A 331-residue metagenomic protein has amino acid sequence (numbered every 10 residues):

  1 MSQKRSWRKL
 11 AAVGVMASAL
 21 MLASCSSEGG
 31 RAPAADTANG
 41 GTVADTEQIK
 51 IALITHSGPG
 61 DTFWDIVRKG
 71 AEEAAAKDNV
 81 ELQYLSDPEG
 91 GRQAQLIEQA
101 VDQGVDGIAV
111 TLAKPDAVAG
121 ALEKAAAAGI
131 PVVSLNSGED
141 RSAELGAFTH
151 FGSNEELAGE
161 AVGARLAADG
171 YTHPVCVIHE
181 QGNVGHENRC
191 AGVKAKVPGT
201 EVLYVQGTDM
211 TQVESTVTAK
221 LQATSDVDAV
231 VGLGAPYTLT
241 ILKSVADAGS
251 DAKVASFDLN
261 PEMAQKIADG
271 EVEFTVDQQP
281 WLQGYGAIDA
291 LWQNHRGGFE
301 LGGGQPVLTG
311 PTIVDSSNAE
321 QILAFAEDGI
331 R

Functional and structural regions predicted by a protein language model:
S2-G14: Bacterial N-terminal signal peptides that target proteins for export
A12-V13, S26-S27, A34-V43, E47 (+3 more regions): Hinge/cleft segment of the Venus flytrap/periplasmic-binding protein
L20-S24: C-terminal motif of bacterial Sec signal peptides marking the signal peptidase cleavage site
N39-A44, Q48-A74, D78, Q83-Q95 (+3 more regions): Extracytoplasmic "Venus flytrap"
I51-L53, G58, A71, L157-Y204 (+2 more regions): An alpha-beta-alpha
Q93, T149-P174, Q212-E214, N260-M263 (+1 more regions): Hydrophobic alpha-helical segments within soluble ligand-binding/sensing domains
A94, V110-A126, V193, G207-Q265: Hydrophobic alpha-helical
D116-L157, N260-A268, V272-E273, L323-F325: Flexible loop/hinge segments that line or gate small-molecule binding clefts
